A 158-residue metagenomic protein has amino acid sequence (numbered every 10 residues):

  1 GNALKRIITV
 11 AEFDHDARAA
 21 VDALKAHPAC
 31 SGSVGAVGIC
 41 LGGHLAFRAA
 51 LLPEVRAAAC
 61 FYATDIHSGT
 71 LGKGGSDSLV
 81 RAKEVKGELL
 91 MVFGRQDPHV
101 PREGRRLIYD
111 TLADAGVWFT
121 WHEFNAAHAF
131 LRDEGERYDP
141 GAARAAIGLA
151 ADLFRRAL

Functional and structural regions predicted by a protein language model:
G1-L158: N-terminal cap/leader regions of alpha/beta-hydrolase-fold enzymes, predominantly small-molecule hydrolases
